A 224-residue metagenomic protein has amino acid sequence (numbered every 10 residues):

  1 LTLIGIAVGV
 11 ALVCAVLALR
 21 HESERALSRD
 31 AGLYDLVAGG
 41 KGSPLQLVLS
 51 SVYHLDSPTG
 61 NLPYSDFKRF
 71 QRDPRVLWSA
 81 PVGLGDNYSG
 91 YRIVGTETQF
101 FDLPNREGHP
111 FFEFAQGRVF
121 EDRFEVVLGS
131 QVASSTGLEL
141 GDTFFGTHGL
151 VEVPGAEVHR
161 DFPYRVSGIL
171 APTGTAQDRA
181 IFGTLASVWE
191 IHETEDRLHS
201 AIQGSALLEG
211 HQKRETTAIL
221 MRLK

Functional and structural regions predicted by a protein language model:
L3-G5: Small-residue packing motifs within transmembrane alpha-helices
A7, A11-D102, P110, R118-D122: Hydrophobic, regular-secondary-structure patches
D35-G39, R92-G95, E125-V127, T143-F145 (+3 more regions): Soluble periplasmic/extracytoplasmic beta-strand elements of cell-envelope proteins
P44, Q99-D102, S134-S135, E152-P154 (+1 more regions): Short beta-strands and strand-coil junctions in structured, solvent-facing domains, enriched
L84-S89, E113-V127, F144-T175: Beta-strand-rich non-transmembrane domains
Q99-P110, V127-G146: Short, solvent-exposed hinge/capping segments at secondary-structure junctions
V158-R165, I169-K224: Mechanotransmission and gating elements of multispan inner-membrane complexes involved in transport and envelope
